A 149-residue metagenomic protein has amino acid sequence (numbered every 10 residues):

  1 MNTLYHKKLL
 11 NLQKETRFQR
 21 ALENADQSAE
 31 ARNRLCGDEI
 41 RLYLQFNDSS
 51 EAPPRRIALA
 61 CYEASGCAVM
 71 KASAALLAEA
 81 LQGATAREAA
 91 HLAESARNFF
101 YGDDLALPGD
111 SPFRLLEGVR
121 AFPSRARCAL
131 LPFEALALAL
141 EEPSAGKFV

Functional and structural regions predicted by a protein language model:
M1-R20, A58, A84-V149: C-terminal binding/interaction regions
E15-A60, A64: Structured beta-strand/loop patches that form or line metal/cofactor-binding pockets in enzymes
A29, A68, F122-S124: Short alpha-helical segments used as structural interaction elements across diverse proteins
C36, C67, C128: Functionally engaged cysteine thiol sites
A64-M70: Short, thiol/selenol-centered motifs that function as redox-active sites or metal-ligating centers
S73-T85: Alpha-helical support elements that line or immediately flank enzyme active sites and cofactor-binding pockets
